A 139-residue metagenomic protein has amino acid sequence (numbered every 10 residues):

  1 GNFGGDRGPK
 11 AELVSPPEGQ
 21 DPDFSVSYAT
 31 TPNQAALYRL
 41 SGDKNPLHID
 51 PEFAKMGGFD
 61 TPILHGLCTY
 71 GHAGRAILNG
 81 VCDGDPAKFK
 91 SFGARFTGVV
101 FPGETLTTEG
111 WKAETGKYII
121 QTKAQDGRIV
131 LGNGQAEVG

Functional and structural regions predicted by a protein language model:
G1-L64: Catalytic strand-loop segment that frames the active site of acyl-thioester-processing enzymes
G1-V26, P102, T107-G139: HotDog/MaoC-like acyl-thioester-processing domains
P51-G57, A87-S91, T122-K123, V130-N133: A beta-strand-loop signature enriched in Asp, Gly, Thr, and Trp that corresponds to the sialidase/neuraminidase Asp-box
T69-T107, K112: Hydrophobic beta-strand-centered segment that forms part of the acyl-chain substrate-binding groove
